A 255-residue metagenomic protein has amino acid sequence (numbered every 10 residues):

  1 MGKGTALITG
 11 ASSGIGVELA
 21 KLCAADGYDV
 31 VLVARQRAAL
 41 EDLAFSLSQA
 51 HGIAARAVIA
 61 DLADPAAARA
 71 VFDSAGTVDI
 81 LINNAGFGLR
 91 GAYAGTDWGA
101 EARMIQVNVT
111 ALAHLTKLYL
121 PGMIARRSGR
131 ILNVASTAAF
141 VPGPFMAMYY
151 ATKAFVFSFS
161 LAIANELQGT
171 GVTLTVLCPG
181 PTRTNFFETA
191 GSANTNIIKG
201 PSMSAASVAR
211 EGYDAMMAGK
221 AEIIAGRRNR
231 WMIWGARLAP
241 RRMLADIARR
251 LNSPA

Functional and structural regions predicted by a protein language model:
S12-G14: Conserved glycine-rich cofactor-binding loop
D26-L43: Conserved glycine-rich Rossmann-like NAD(P)H-binding loop of the short-chain dehydrogenase/reductase
R37-A38, V58-A70, W98: The beta1-alpha1 cofactor-binding region of Rossmann-like NAD(H)/NADP(H)-dependent oxidoreductases
A92-I105: Substrate-binding pocket helix/loop in short-chain dehydrogenase/reductase
T116, T152: Active-site helix of classical SDR
S136: Residue(s) in the substrate-gating loop at a strand-loop-helix junction that position the organic substrate next
V176, N196-M232: C-terminal helical subdomain
